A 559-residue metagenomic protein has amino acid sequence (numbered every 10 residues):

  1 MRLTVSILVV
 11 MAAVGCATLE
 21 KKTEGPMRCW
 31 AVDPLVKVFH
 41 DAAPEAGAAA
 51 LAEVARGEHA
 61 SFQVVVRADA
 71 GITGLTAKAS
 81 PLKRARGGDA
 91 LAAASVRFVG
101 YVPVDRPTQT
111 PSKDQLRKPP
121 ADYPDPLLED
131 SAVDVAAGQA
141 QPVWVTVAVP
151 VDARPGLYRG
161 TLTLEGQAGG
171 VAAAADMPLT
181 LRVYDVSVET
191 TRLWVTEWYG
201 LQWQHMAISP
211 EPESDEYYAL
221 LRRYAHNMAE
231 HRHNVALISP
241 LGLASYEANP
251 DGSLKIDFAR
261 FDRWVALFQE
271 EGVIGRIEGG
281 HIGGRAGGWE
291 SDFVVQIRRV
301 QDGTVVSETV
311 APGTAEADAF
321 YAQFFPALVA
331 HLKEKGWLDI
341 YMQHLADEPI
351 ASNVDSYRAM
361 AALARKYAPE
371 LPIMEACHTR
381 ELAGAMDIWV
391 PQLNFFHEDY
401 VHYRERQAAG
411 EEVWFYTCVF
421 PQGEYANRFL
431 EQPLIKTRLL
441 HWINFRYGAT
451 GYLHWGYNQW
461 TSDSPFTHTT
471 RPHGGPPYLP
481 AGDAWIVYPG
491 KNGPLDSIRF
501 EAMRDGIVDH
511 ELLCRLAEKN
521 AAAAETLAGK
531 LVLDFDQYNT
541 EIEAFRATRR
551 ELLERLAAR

Functional and structural regions predicted by a protein language model:
M1-V5: Positively charged n-region of N-terminal signal peptides that target proteins for export
V9-E24: Bacterial Sec-dependent signal peptides at the C-terminal "C-region" and cleavage site
T23-G169, A174: Ligand-binding face of N-terminal immunoglobulin V-set domains in extracellular IgSF glycoproteins
R56, A219-L220, I256-R260, S356 (+3 more regions): Short, glycine/acidic-rich beta->alpha junctions
P103, Q115-P119, Y123-L128, A132-V133 (+7 more regions): Aromatic-lined carbohydrate-binding surfaces of glycoside hydrolases
E278, P372-M374, W414: Structural detector of well-ordered beta-strand residues that form the stable sheet scaffold of enzyme domains
V305-Y357, A362-H378, P465-R559: Catalytic domains of carbohydrate-active enzymes that cleave complex glycans
I388-G475: Catalytic-core region of carbohydrate-active enzymes that cleave or remodel glycosidic bonds
